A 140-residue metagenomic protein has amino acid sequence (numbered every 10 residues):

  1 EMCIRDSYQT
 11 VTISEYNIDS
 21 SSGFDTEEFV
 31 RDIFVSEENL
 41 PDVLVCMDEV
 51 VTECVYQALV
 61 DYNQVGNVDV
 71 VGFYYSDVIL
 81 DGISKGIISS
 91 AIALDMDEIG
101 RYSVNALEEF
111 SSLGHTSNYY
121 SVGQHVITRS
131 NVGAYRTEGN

Functional and structural regions predicted by a protein language model:
M2-I4: Short, small-residue-biased leader/transition segments that mark boundaries at the very start of proteins
S7, D32-S36, A58-Y62, G82 (+3 more regions): Structured segments of extracytoplasmic/periplasmic soluble domains in secreted or envelope-associated proteins
T10-N17, V70, A91, V126: Conserved beta-strand scaffold positions in the cores of enzyme catalytic domains, especially in NTP/NDP-utilizing
S14, I18-L80: Hydrophobic alpha-helical
S76-I88, S130, R136: Flexible loop/hinge segments that line or gate small-molecule binding clefts
K85-D97: Short beta-strand elements at the ligand-binding edges of bilobed clamshell
D95-N140: Hinge/cleft segment of the Venus flytrap/periplasmic-binding protein
